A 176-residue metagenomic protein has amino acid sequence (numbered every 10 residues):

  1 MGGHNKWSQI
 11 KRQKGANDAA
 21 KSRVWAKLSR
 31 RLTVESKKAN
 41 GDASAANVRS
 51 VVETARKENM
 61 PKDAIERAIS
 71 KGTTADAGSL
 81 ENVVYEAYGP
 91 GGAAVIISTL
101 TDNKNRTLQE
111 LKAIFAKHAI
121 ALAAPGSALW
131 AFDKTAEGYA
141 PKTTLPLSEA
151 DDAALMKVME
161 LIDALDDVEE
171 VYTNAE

Functional and structural regions predicted by a protein language model:
M1-T99, R106-I114, H118-G138, K142 (+1 more regions): N-terminal cationic and glycine-rich segments that engage phosphates or anionic surfaces
R56, D102, R106, P146-E149 (+1 more regions): A short glycine-/small-residue-rich loop at the edge of a beta-strand within enzyme catalytic domains
D133-D163: Short, low-order "capping/linker" segments at domain edges
V158-N174: Short acidic amphipathic segments
